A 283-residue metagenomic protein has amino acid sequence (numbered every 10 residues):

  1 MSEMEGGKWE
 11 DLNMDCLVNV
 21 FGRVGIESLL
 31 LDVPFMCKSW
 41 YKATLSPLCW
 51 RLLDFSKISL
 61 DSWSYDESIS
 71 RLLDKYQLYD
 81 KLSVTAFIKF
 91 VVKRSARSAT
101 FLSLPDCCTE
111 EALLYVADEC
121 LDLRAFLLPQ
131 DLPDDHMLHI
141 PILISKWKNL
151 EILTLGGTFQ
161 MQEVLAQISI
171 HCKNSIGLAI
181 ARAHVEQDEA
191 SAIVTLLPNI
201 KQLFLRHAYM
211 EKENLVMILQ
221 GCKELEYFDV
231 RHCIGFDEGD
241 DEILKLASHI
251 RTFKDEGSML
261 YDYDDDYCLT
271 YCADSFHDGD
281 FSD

Functional and structural regions predicted by a protein language model:
M1-D283: The conserved beta-strand core of Leucine-Rich Repeat
